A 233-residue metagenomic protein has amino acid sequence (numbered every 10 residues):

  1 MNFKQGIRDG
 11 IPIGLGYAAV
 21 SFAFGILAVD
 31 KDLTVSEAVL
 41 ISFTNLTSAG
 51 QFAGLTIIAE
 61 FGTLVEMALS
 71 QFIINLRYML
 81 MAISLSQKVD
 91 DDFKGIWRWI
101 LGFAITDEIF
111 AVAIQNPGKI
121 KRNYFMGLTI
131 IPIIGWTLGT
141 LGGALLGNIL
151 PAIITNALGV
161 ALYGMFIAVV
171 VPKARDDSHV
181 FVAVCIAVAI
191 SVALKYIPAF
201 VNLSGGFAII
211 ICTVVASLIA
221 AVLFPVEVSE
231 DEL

Functional and structural regions predicted by a protein language model:
M1-G6, A28-S36, A59-L64, K88-K94 (+4 more regions): Short juxtamembrane and helix-loop transition motifs at transmembrane-helix boundaries in membrane proteins
I11-F24, N45-T47: The first (N-terminal) embedded transmembrane alpha-helix
D30-K31, S36, I41-L76: Membrane-interfacial helix-loop connectors
A68-G159: Helix-loop-helix junctions within the multi-pass membrane cores of secondary transporters/permeases
L141, L162-K173, V184-K195, C212-V222: Hydrophobic core segments of alpha-helical transmembrane domains in multi-pass membrane transport and ion-translocation
T155-V160, N202-V215: Loop-to-transmembrane alpha-helix initiation sites
D176-F181, A193-I210: Extracellular/periplasmic helix-loop-helix junctions in multi-pass membrane proteins
V222-L233: Membrane-interface capping segments at transmembrane-helix boundaries
